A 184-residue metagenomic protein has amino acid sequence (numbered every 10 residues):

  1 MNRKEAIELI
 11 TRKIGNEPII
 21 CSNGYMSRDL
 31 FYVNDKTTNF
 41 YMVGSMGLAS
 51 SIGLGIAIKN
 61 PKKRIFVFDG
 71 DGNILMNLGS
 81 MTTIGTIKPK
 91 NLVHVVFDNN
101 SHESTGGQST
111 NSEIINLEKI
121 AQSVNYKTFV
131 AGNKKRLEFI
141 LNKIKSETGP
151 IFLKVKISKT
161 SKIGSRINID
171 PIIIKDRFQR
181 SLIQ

Functional and structural regions predicted by a protein language model:
M1-E5, Y25, G47, S51 (+4 more regions): Conserved active-site and cofactor/substrate-binding residues in soluble primary-metabolism enzymes
M1-M46: Active-site diphosphate/adenylate-binding microenvironment
L9, S80-I84, I140-K143: A short acidic, amphipathic alpha-helical/loop segment
I20-S22, F68-D69, H94-D98, K154-S158: Short beta-strand segments
F31-D98: Thiamine diphosphate
K36, S146-Q184: Glycine/aspartate-rich loop-and-adjacent alpha/beta segment that forms the canonical ThDP
N99-G107: Long, charge-dense
Q108-K143: Conserved thiamine diphosphate
